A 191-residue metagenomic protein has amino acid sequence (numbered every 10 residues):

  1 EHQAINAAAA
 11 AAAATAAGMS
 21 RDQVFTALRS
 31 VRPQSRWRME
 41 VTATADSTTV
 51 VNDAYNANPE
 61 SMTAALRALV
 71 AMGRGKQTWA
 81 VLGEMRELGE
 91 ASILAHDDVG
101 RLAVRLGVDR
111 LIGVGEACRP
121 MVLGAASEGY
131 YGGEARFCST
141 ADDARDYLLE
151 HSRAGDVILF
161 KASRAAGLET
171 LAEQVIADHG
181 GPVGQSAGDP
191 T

Functional and structural regions predicted by a protein language model:
H2, A8-T191: ATP-dependent carboxylate-amine ligase
